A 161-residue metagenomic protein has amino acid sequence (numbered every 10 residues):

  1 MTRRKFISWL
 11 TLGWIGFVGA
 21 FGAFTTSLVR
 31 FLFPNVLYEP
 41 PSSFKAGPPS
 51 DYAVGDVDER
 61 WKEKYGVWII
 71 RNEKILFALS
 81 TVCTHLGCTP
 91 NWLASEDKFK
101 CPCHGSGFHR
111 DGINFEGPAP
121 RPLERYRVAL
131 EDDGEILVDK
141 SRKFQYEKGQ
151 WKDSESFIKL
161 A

Functional and structural regions predicted by a protein language model:
M1-G16: N-terminal secretory signal peptides and thylakoid transit peptides that target proteins across membranes
K5, E73, D111-G112, D133: Residue-level recognition of short loop/turn positions
G13-S95, P122, Y126-A161: N-terminal pre-ligand scaffold of iron-sulfur
P48-D51, G107-I113: Short Pro/Gly-enriched beta-strand edge/turn motifs at strand-loop
D97-G105, F115-E124: Short cysteine/histidine-rich metal-coordination sites, predominantly Zn2+-binding motifs
H109-A119, R127, F157: Extracytoplasmic/periplasmic soluble domains downstream of a signal peptide or transmembrane helix
